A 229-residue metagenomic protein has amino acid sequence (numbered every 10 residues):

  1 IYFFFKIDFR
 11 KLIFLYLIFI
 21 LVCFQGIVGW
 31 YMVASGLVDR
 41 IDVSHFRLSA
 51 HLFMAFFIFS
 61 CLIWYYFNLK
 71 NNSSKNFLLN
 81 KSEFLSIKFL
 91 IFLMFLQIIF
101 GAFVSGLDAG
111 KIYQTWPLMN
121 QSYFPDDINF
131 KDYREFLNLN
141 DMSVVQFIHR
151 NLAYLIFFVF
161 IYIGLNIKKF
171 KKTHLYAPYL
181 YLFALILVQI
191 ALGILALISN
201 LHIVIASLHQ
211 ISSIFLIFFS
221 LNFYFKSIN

Functional and structural regions predicted by a protein language model:
I1-N229: Polytopic transmembrane helical bundles with strong interfacial aromatic enrichment
